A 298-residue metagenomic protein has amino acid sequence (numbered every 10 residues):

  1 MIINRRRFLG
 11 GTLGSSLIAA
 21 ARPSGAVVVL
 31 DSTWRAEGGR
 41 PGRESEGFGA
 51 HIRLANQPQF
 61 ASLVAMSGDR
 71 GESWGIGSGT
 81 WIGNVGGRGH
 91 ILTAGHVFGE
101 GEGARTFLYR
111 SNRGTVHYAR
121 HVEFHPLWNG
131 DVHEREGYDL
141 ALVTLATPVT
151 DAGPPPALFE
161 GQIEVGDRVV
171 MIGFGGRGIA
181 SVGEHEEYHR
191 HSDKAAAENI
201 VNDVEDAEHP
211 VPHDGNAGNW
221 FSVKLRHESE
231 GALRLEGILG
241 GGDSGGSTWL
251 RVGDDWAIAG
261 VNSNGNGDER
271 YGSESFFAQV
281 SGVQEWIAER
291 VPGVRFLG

Functional and structural regions predicted by a protein language model:
M1-S15: N-terminal secretory signal peptides and thylakoid transit peptides that target proteins across membranes
S24-S62, G71, T80-G99, H189-A207 (+1 more regions): C-terminal subregion of chymotrypsin/trypsin-like serine protease catalytic domains
S67-D69, I82, Y109-R110, I172-F174 (+1 more regions): A generic structural motif
S73-I76, S111-Y118, R190-A196: Short coil-to-beta-strand transition motifs
W81, T93, A119, F124 (+3 more regions): Hydrophobic residues in beta-strands and at strand termini
G83-L127, R135, E164, G176-A180 (+1 more regions): Catalytic-histidine neighborhood of serine endopeptidases, predominantly the chymotrypsin-like S1/PA family
G137-L140, A146-E236, S281: Chymotrypsin/trypsin-fold serine protease catalytic domain
